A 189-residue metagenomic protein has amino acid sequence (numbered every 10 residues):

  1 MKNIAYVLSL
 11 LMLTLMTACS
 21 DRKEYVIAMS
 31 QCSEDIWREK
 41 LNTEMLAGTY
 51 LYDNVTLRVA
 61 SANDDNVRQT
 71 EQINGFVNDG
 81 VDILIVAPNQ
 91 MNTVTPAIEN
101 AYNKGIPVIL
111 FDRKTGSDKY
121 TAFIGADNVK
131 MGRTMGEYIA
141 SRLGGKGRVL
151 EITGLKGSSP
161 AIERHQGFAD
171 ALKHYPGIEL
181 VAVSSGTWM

Functional and structural regions predicted by a protein language model:
M1-K2, S20: N-terminal hydrophobic targeting signals that begin at the initiator methionine
K2-L10: Sec-dependent signal peptide recognition, specifically the positively charged N-region followed immediately by
C19-M189: A residue-level marker of the well-folded mature domains of exported/periplasmic proteins
